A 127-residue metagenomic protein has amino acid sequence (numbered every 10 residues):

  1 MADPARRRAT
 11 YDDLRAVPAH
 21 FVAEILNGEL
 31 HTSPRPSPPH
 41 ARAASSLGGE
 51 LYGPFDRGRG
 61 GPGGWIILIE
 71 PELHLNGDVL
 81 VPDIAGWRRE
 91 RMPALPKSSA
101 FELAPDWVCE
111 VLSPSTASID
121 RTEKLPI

Functional and structural regions predicted by a protein language model:
M1-I127: Gly/Pro/Ser/Thr-rich low-complexity, intrinsically disordered segments predominantly at protein N-termini
